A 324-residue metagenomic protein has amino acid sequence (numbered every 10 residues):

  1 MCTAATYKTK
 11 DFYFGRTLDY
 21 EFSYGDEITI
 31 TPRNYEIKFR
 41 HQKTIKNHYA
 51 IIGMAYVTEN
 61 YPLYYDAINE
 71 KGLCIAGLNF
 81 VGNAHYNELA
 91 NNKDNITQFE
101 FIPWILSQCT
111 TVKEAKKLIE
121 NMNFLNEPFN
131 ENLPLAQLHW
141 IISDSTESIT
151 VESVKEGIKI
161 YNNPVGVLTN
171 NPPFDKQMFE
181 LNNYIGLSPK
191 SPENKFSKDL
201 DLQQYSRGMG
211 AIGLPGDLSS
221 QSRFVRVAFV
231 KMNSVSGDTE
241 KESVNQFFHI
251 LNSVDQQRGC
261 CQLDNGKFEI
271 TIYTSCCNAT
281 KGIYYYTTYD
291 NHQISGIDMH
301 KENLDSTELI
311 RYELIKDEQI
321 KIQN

Functional and structural regions predicted by a protein language model:
M1-K93, N121, N126, R311-I315 (+1 more regions): A contiguous strand-loop segment
M1-Y13, E127-P128, L135-A136, S145-E147 (+1 more regions): C-terminus-biased signal that marks the final domain/tail of proteins
K8-D11, N69-K71, S143-E147, E152-G157 (+2 more regions): Short acidic-glycine loop/turn motifs at beta-strand connectors
F14, I75-G77, I160, Y284-T287: Short hydrophobic/aromatic-rich beta-strand segments that constitute the beta-sheet cores of beta-sandwich/beta-barrel
Y20-F22, V81-N83, E156-K159, G166 (+1 more regions): Short, surface-exposed beta-strand-loop junctions and turns on beta-sheet-rich folds
N92-P128, E240-F248: Proteins synthesized as precursors that undergo proteolytic processing into mature forms
K116-E152: Aromatic- and glycine-enriched pocket-lining scaffold segments that form the walls of small-molecule binding clefts
